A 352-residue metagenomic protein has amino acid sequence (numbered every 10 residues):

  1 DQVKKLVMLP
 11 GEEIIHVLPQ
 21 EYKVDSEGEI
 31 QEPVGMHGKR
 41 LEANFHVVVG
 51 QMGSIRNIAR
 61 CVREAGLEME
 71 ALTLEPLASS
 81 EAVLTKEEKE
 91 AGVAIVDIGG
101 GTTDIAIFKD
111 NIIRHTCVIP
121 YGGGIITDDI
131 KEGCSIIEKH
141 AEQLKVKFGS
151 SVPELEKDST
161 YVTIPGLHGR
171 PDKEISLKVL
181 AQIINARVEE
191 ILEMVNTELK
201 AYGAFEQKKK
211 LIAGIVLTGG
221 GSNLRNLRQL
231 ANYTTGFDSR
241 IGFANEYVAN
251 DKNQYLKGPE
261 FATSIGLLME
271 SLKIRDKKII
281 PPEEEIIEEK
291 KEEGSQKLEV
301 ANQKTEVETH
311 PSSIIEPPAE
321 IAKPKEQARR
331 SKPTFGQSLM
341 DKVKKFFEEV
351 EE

Functional and structural regions predicted by a protein language model:
D1-V93, I137-E138, Q143, G149-L180 (+1 more regions): Nucleotide/phosphate-binding catalytic cleft detector across ATP-hydrolyzing and phosphate-transferring enzymes
G50, L74-A78, D110, V118-Y121 (+2 more regions): Short, ordered loop/turn segments at secondary-structure junctions
G50-Q51, G149-V152, K208-T234: Glycine-rich phosphate-binding loops at beta-strand->alpha-helix junctions
L84-H115, I130, L267: Gly/Thr-rich phosphate-binding beta-strand-loop-beta motif of the actin/hexokinase/Hsp70
R114-H115, D128, S176-A181, A213 (+1 more regions): Short beta-alpha connecting loops at secondary-structure transitions that line or flank enzyme active sites
P120-A141: A conserved active-site cap/scaffold subdomain adjacent to cofactor or substrate pockets
L192, N196-A213: Phosphate/pyrophosphate-binding loops at sites that engage ATP/ADP/AMP, CoA/4′-phosphopantetheine, polyphosphate
G242-K291: Glycine-rich phosphate-binding/hydrolytic loop that grips phosphoryl groups
